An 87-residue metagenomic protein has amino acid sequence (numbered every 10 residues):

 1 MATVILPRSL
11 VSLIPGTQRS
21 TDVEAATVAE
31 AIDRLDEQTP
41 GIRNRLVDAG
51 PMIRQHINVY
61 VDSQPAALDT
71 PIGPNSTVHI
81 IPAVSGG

Functional and structural regions predicted by a protein language model:
M1-G86: Ubiquitin-like/PB1-type beta-grasp interaction modules and other compact soluble beta-rich domains
